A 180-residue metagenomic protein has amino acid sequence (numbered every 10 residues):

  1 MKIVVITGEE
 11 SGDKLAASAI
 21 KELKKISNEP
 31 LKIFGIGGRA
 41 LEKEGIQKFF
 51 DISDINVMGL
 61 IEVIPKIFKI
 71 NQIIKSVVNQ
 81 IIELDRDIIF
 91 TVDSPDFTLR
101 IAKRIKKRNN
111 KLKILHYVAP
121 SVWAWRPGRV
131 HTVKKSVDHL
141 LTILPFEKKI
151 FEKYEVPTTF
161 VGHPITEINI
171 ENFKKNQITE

Functional and structural regions predicted by a protein language model:
V4-T179: Active-site and donor-binding regions of nucleotide-sugar-utilizing enzymes
